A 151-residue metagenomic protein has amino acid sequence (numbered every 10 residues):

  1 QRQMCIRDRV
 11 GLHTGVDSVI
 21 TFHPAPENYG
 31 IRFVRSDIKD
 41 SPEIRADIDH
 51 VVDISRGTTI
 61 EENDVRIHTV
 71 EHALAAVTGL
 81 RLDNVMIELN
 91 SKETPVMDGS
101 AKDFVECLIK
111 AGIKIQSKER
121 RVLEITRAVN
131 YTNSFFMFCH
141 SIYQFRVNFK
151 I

Functional and structural regions predicted by a protein language model:
R2-C5: Short, small-residue-biased leader/transition segments that mark boundaries at the very start of proteins
R7-L12, E93, D103, C107-I151: Extended, charged/glycine-rich binding lobes that contact polyanionic ligands
D17-R66: Glycine-rich, flexible beta-strand/loop modules in the N-terminal catalytic cores of phosphate-handling
E62, M86-L89, S117-K118: General beta-strand structural signal in soluble alpha/beta enzymes
R66-V77: Phosphate-interacting basic helix/loop segments used at nucleotide- and nucleic-acid interfaces
D83: Short acidic/polar active-site loop segments enriched in Thr and Asp
L89-P95: Conserved short loop/turn motifs at secondary-structure junctions
